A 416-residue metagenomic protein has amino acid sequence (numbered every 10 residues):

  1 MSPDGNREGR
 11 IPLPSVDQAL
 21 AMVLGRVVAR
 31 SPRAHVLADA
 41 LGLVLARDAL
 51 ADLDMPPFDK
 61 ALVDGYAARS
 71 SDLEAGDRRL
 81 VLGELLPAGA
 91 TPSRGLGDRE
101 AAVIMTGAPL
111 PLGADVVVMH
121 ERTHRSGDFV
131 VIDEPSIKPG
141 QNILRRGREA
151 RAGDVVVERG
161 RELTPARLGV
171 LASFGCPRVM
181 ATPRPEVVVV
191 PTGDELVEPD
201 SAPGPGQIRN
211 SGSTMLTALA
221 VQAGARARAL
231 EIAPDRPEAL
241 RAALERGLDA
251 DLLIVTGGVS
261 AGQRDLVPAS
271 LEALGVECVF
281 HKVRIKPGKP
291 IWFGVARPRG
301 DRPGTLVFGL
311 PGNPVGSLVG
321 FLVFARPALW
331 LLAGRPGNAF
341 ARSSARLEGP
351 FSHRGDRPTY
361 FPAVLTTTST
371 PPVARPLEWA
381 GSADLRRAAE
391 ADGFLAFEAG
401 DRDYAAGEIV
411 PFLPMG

Functional and structural regions predicted by a protein language model:
M1-A75, L80, P336-Y360: Short, low-complexity N-terminal leaders and the immediately following helix N-cap/first helix
M1-D4, E8-V16, P177-L310, P314-G320: Helix-rich terminal scaffold detector
S2-P14, M22, Y66-E231, A374 (+3 more regions): Short, glycine/charged-enriched hinge/interface segments at domain edges or termini
P12-L20, R33, L37, D59 (+13 more regions): Generic structural signal for well-ordered, non-membrane alpha-helical segments in soluble metabolic enzymes
L20-L24, D64, H120-E121, D154-V157 (+13 more regions): Predominant activation on well-ordered alpha-helical scaffold segments within soluble catalytic domains
V23-R30, F174-P177, E195-L196, L219 (+8 more regions): Change "in soluble alpha/beta enzymes" to "in soluble alpha/beta proteins
R33-A38, R47, K60, G89 (+2 more regions): Flexible glycine/proline-rich
G153, P237, E348: Phosphate-binding chemistry for phosphorylated carbohydrates and sugar-nucleotides
